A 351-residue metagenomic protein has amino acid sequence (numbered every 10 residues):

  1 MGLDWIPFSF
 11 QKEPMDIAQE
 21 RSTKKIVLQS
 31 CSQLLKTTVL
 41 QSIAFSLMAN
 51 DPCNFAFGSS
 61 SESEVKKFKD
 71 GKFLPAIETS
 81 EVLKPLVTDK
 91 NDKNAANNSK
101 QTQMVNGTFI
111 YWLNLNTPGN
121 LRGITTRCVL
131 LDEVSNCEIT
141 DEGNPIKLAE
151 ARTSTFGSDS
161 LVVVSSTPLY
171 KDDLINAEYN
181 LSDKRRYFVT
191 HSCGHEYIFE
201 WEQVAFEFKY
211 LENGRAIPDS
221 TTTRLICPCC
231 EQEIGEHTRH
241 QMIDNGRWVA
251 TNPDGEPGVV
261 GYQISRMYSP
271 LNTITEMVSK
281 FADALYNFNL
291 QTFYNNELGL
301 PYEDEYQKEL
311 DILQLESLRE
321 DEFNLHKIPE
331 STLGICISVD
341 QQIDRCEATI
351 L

Functional and structural regions predicted by a protein language model:
M1-V339, D344-C346: Phosphate/NTP-binding elements of NTP-utilizing enzymes
L351: Catalytic or ion-translocation cores adjacent to nucleophile or general acid/base/metal-coordination motifs in diverse
